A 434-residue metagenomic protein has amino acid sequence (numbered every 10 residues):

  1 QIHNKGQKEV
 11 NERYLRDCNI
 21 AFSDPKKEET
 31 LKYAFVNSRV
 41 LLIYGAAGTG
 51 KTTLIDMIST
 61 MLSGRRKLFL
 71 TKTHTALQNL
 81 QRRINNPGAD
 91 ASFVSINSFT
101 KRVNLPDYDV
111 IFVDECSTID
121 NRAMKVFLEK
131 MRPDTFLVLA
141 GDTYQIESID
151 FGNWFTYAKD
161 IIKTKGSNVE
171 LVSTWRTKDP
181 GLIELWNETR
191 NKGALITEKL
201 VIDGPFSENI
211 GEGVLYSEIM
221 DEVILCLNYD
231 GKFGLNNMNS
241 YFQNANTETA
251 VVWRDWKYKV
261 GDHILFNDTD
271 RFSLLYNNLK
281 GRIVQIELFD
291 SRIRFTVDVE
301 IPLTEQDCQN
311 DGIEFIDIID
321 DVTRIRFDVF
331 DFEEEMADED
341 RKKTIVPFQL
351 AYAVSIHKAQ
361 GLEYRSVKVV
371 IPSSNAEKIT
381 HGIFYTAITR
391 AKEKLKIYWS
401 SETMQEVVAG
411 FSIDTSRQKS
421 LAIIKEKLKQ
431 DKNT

Functional and structural regions predicted by a protein language model:
I2, G6-L54, I58-M61, P133-T135 (+1 more regions): Conserved helicase motor core of P-loop NTPases
M61-L68: Post-Walker A helix-loop "phosphate-sensing" segment adjacent to the P-loop in P-loop NTPases
L68-D109: Inter-Walker segment of RecA-like/P-loop motor cores
T100-D109, I119, K125-D134, A359 (+1 more regions): Short basic/glycine-enriched coil/helix segment immediately N-terminal to the Walker B
D114-E115, G141: Walker B catalytic acidic pair
C116-F127, I146-N153, I379: Conserved ATPase-coupling elements of RecA-like P-loop NTPase cores
D120, A245-Y385: Conserved nucleotide-binding/hydrolysis modules and their immediate coupling elements across P-loop/ASCE NTPase motors
S366-T434: Helicase C-terminal subdomain and adjacent C-terminal extension
